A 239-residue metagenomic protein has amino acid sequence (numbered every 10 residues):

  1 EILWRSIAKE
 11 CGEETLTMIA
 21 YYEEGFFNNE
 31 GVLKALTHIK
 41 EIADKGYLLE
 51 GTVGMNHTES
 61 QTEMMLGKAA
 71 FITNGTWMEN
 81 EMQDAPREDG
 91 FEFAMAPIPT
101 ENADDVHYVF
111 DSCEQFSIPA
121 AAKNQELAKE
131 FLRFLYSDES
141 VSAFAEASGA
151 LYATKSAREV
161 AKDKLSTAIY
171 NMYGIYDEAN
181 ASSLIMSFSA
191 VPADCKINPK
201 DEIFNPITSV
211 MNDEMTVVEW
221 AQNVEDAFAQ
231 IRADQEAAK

Functional and structural regions predicted by a protein language model:
E1-E24, K40, A69: Extracytoplasmic/periplasmic solute-binding protein
K9-G12, K45, A121-A128: Short helix-loop capping/hinge motifs at secondary-structure junctions, enriched in acidic/polar residues
Y21-T52: Glycine-centered hinge/linker elements that transmit conformational signals in sensory and ligand-binding systems
E50-M65: Short helix-initiation/N-cap motifs at beta->coil->alpha
L66-N74, F91: Alpha-to-beta junction loops
W77-D84, I98, N102, E114-I197 (+1 more regions): Mature extracytoplasmic/periplasmic domains
G90-F110: Short beta-strand->loop
V109, Y170-R232: C-terminal capping/gating helix-and-loop segments adjacent to ligand/active sites or protein-protein/ligand interfaces
